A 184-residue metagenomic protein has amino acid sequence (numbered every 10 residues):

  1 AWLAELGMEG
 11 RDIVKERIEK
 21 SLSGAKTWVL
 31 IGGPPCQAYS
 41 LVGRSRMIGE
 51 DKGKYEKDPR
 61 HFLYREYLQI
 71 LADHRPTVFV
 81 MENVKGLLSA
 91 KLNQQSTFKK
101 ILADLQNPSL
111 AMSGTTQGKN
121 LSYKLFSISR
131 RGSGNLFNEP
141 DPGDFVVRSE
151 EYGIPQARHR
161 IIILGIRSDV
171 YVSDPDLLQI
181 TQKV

Functional and structural regions predicted by a protein language model:
A1-T27, K99, A103-L110: Glycine-rich phosphate-binding loop and adjoining beta1-alpha1-beta2 segment of Rossmann-like nucleotide-binding folds
K20-S21, V42-V184: Class I S-adenosyl-L-methionine
K26-V29, V78: Structural motif
L30-I31, E151: Short glycine/serine/threonine-biased micro-segments
I31-G33, L164: Structural recognition of the conserved hydrophobic beta-strand(s) that form the central parallel beta-sheet of P-loop
G33-P34, R75: Hydrophobic alpha-helix-in-membranes signature
Q37: Active-site beta-alpha loop architecture of Rossmann-like, nucleotide-cofactor-dependent enzymes
